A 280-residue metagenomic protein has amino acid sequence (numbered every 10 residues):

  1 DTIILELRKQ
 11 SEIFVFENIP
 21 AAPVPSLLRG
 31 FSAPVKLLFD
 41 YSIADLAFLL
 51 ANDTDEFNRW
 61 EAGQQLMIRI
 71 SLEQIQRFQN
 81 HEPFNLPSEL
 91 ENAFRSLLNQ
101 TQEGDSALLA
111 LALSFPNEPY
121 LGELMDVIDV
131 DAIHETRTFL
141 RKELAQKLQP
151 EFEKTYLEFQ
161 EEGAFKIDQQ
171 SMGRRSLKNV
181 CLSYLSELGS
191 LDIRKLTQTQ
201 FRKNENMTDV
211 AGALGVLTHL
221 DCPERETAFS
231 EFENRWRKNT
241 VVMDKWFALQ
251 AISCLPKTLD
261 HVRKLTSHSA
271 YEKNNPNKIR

Functional and structural regions predicted by a protein language model:
T2-I19: Exposed aromatic-hydrophobic patches
E17-R280: Long, ordered, helix-rich scaffold segments
